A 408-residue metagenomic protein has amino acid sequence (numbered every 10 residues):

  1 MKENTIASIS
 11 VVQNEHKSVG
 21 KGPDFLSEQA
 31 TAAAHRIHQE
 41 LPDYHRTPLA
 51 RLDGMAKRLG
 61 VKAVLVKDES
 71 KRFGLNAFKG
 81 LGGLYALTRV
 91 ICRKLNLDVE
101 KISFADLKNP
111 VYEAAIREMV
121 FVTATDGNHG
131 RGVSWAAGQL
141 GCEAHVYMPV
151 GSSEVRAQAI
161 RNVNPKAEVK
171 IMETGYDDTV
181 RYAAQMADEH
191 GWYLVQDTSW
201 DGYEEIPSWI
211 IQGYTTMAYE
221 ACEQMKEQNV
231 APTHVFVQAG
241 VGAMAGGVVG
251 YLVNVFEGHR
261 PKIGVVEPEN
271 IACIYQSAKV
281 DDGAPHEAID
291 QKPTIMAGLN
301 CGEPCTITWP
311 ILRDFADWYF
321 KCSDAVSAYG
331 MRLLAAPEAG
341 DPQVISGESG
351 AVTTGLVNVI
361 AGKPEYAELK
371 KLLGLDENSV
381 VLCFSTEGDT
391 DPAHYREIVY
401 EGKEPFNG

Functional and structural regions predicted by a protein language model:
M1-G408: PLP-dependent amino-acid enzyme catalytic core
